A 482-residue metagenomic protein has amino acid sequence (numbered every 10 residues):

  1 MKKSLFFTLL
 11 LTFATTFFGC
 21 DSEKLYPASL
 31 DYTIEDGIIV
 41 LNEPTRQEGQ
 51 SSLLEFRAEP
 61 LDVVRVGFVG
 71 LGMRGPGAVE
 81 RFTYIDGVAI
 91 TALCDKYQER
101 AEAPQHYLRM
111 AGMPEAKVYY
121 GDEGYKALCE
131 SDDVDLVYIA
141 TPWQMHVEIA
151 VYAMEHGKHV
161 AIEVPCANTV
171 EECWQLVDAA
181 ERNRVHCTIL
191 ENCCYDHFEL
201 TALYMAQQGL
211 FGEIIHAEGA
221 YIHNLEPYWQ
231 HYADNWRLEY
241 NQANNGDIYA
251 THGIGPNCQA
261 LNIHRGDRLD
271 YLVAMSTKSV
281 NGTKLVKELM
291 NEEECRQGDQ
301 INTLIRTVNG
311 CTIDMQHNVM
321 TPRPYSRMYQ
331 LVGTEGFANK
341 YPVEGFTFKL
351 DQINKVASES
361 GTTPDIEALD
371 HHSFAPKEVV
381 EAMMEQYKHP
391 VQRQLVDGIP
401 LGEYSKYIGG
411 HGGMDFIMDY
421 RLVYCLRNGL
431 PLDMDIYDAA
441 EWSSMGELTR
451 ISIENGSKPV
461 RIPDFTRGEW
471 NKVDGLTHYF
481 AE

Functional and structural regions predicted by a protein language model:
S4-F13: Sec-dependent N-terminal signal peptides
F17-G19: C-terminal motif of bacterial Sec signal peptides marking the signal peptidase cleavage site
D21-A111: N-terminal Rossmann-like dinucleotide-binding module
L25-E48, L54, G77, C258 (+3 more regions): C-terminal helical cap and adjacent loop that interface with cofactors, partners, or active-site loops
K117-D135: A structured beta-alpha segment of the ubiquitous adenosine-cofactor-binding alpha/beta core
L136, P142-W143, V147-Y195, G209: Beta-strand-loop-alpha-helix segment that lines the small-molecule cofactor/substrate pocket of alpha/beta enzymes
N183-H186, C193-R296, L422: Predominantly a Rossmann-like dinucleotide-binding segment in NAD(P)-dependent oxidoreductases
C311, M315-Y325, G410-H411: Glycine-rich phosphate/pyrophosphate-binding beta-alpha loops
